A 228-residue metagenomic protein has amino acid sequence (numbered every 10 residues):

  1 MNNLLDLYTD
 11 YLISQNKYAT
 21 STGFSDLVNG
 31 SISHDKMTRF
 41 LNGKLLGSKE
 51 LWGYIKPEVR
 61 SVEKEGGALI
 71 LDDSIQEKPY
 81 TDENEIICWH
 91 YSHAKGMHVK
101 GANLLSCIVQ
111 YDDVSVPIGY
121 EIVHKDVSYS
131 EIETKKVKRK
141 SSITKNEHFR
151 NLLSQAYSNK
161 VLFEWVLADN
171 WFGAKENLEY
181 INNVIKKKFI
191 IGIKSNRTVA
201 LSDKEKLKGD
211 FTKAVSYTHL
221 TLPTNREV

Functional and structural regions predicted by a protein language model:
M1-V215: Conserved, well-structured functional cores that handle cations and Mg-NTP chemistry
T218-T224: Conserved small/polar residues in nucleotide/adenosyl-binding loops
V228: Cytosolic catalytic cores of cyclic-nucleotide second-messenger enzymes
